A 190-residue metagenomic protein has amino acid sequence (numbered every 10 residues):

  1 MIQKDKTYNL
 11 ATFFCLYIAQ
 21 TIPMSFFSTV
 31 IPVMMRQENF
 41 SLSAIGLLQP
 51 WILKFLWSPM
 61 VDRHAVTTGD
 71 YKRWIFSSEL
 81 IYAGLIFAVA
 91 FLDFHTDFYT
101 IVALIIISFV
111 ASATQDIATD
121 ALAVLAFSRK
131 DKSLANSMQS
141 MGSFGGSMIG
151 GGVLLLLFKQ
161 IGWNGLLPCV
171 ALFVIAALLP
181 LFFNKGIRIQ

Functional and structural regions predicted by a protein language model:
I2-W51: Helix-loop boundary and gating motifs at the non-cytosolic
I31, A113-F127: Intracellular juxtamembrane helix-capping segments at the cytosolic ends of symmetry-related transmembrane helices
A44-A65: Central cavity-lining transmembrane alpha-helices of secondary-active solute carriers, predominantly the Major
W51, S133-F158: Glycine-rich segments within core transmembrane alpha-helices of 12-TM secondary carriers
P59-R63, A90, S147-P168: Transmembrane alpha-helix termini and helix-breaking/packing motifs in multi-pass membrane transporters
R63-L80: Cytoplasmic membrane-interface "Motif A"-like loop-to-helix N-cap segments of 12-TM Major Facilitator Superfamily
I75-T96: C-terminal ends and interior cores of transmembrane alpha-helices in multi-pass membrane transporters/permeases
S77-A83, N164-F183: Symmetry-related core transmembrane helices of the 12-TM Major Facilitator Superfamily/SLC fold
